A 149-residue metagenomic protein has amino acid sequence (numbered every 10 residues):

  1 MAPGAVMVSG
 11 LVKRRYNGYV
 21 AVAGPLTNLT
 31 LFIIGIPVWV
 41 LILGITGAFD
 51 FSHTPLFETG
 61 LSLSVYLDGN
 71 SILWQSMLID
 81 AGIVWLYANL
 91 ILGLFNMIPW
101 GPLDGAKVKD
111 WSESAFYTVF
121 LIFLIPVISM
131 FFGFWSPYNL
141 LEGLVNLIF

Functional and structural regions predicted by a protein language model:
M1-F149: Hydrophobic transmembrane alpha-helices and their immediate loop junctions in multi-pass integral membrane proteins
